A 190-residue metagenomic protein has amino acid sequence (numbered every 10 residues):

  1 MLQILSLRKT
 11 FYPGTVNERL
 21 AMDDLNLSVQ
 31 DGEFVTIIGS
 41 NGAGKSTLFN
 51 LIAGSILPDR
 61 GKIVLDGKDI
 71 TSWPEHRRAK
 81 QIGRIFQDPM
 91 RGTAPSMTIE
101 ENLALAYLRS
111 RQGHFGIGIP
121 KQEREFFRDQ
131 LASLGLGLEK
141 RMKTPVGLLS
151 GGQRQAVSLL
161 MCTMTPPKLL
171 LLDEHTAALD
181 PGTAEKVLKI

Functional and structural regions predicted by a protein language model:
M1-I4, T10-D24, P74: A short, flexible loop at the N-terminus of ABC-type nucleotide-binding domains that lies
T15, D69-G83, R91, P95 (+2 more regions): ABC ATPase NBD coupling module
I38-S40: The feature captures the beta-strand-to-loop junction immediately N-terminal to the Walker
A53: Helix-to-loop junction immediately C-terminal to a conserved catalytic motif
G61-D69: Conserved ABC transporter NBD signature motif
S96-Q112: Q-loop/switch helix immediately C-terminal to the Walker
C162-K168: A short, proline-enriched helix->beta-strand linker immediately N-terminal to the Walker B motif in ABC-type P-loop
E174-H175: Walker B catalytic motif
